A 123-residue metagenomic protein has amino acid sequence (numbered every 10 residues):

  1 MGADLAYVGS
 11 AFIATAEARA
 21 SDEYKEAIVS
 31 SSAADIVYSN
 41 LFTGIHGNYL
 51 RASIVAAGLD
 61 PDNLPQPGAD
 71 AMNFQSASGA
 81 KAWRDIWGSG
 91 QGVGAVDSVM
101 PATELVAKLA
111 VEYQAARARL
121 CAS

Functional and structural regions predicted by a protein language model:
M1-S123: Conserved active-site-proximal phosphate/metal-binding subdomains
